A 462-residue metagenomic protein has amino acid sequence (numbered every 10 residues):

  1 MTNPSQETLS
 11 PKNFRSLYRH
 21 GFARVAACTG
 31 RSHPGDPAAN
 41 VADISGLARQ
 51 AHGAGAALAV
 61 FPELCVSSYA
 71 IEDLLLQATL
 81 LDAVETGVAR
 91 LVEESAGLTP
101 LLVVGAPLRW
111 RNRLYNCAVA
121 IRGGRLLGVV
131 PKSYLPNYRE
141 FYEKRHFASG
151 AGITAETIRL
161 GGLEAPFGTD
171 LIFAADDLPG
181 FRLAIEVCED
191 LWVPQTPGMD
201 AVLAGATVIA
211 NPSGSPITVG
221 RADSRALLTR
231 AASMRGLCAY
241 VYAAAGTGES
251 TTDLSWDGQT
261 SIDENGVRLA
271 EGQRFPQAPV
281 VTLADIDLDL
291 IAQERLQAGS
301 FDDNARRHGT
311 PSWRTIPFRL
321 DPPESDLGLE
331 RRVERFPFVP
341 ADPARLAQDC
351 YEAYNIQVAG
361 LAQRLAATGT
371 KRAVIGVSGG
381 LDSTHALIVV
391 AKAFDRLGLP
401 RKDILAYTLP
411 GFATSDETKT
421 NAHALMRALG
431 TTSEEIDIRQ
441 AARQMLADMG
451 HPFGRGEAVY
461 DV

Functional and structural regions predicted by a protein language model:
M1-G376, I388, K392-R401, T432: Enzyme catalytic cores with a strong preference for nitrogen-chemistry domains
H33, P194, S383, T414-S415: Alpha-helix N-cap/loop-to-helix initiation residues
L283, T315-F336, L399-D461: A conserved beta-strand->alpha-helix junction
A344-E352, P410-T414, V462: Short, contiguous acidic/charged loop-to-helix segments that flank catalytic cores in large enzymes
Q357, G380, P410: Conserved hydrophobic/aromatic pocket- or pore-lining residues that grip, position, or stack substrates in active sites
V377-A391, D416-T420, M449: Short glycine/threonine-rich loop-to-helix capping motif typified by GTGT followed within a few residues by an Asp-Pro
